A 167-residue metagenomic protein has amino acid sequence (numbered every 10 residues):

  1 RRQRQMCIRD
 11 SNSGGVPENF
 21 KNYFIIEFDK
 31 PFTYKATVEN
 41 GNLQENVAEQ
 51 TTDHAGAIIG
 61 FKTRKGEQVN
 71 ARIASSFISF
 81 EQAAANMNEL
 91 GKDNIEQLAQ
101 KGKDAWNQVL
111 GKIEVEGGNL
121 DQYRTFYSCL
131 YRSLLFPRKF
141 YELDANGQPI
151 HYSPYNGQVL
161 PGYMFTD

Functional and structural regions predicted by a protein language model:
R1-I8: Short, small-residue-biased leader/transition segments that mark boundaries at the very start of proteins
K35-D53: Solvent-exposed beta-strand/loop surfaces of large extracellular or lumenal domains
A57-I59: Short strand-edge motifs at loop-to-beta-strand transitions and within beta-strands of extracellular beta-rich domains
T63-S75: Short Pro-Gly-centered flexible turn/kink motifs
S75-M87: Terminal amphipathic helices with adjacent charged low-complexity linkers/tails
K92, E96: Metallocofactor- and cofactor-centric catalytic cores in central/energy metabolism, strongly enriched
A105-D167: Substrate-binding groove/exosite segments of carbohydrate-active enzymes
